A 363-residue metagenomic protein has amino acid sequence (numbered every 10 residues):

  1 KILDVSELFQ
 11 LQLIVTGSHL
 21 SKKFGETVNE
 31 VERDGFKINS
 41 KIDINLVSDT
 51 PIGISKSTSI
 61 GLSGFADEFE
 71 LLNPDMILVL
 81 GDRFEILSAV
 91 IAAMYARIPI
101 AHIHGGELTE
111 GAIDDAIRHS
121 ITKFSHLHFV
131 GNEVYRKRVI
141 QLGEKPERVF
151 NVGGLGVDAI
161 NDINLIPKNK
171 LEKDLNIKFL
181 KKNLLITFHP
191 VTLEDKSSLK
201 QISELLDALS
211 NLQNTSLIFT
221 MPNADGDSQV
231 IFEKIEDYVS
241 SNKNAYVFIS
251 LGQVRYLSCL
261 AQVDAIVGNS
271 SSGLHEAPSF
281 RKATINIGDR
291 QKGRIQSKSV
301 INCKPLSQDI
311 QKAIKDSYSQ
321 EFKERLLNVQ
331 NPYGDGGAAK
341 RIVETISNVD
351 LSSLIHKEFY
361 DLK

Functional and structural regions predicted by a protein language model:
K1-V5, N45-P146: Active-site and donor-binding regions of nucleotide-sugar-utilizing enzymes
S6-Q12, Q213-S216: A generic structural motif
Q10-I54, G64: Conserved nucleotide-sugar phosphate-binding/catalytic loop shared by glycosyltransferases and other
H19-G25, S125-K200: A nucleotide-sugar donor-handling region in carbohydrate enzymes
V31, G64, I166-Q262: Donor-nucleotide binding loops and adjacent catalytic segments primarily of GT-B fold Leloir glycosyltransferases
V79-L80, H128, G252-K298: A donor-sugar binding/catalytic signature common to diverse glycosyltransferases and related nucleotide-sugar
K292-S317, R325-K340: Change "using UDP/GDP/dTDP sugars" to "using nucleotide sugars
S319-K363: C-terminal amphipathic helix plus adjacent low-complexity, charged tail appended to glycosyltransferase catalytic
